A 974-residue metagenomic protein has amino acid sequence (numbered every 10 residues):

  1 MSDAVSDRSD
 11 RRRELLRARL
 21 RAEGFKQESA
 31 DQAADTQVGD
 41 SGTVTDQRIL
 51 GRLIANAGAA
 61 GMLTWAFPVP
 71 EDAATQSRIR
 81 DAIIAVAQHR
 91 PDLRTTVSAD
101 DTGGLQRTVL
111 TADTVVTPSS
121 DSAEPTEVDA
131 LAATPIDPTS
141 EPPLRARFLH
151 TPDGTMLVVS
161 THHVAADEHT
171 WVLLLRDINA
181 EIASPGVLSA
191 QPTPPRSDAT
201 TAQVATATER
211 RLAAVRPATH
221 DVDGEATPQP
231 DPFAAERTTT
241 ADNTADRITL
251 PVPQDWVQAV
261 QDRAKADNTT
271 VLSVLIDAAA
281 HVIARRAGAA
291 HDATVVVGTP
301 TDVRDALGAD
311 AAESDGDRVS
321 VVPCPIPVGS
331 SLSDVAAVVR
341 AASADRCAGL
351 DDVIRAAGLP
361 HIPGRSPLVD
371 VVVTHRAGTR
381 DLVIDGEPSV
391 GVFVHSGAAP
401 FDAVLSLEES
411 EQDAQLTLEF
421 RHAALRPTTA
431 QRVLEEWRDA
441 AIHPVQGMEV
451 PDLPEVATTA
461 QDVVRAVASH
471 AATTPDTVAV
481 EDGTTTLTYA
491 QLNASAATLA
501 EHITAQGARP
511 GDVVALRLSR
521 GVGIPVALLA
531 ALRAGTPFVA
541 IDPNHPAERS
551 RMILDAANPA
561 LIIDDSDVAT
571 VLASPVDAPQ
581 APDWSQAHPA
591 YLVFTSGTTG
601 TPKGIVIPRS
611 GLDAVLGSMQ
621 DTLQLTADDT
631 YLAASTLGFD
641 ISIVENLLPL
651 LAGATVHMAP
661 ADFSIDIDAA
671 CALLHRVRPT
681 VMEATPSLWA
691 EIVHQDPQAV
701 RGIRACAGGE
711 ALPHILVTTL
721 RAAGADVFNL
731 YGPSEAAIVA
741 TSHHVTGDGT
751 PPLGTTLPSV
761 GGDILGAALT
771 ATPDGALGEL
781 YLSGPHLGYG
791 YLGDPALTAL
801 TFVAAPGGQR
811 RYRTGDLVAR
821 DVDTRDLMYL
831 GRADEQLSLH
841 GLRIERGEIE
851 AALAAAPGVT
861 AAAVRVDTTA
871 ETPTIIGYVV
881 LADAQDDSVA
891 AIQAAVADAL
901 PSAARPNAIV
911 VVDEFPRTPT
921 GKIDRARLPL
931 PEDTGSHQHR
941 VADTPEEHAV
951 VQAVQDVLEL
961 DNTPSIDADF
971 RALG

Functional and structural regions predicted by a protein language model:
S2-G58, R80-E124, P142, A190-D246 (+5 more regions): Short amphipathic alpha-helices and their capping loops
S2-Q47, L110, A202, R340 (+10 more regions): Flexible, non-catalytic linker and terminal segments flanking ANL/adenylate-forming cores
A30-S41, G58-R78, P138-V159, E236-A306 (+8 more regions): Gly/Ser/Thr-rich phosphate-binding loops and adjoining beta-strand/alpha-helix segments that form adenosine-phosphate
T36-A55, P125-V128, P142, W171-V172 (+15 more regions): AMP-binding/adenylate-forming domain of the ANL superfamily
N56-L63, R80, P91-D92, A99-D101 (+11 more regions): His-Asp-centered acyl/peptidyl-transfer active-site segments
R90, R94, V172-R176, D292-P300 (+5 more regions): Extended, hydrophobic beta-loop-alpha segments that form or line the acyl/peptidyl-thioester binding and transfer paths
L382, Q415, R438, I562-P582 (+5 more regions): AMP-dependent adenylate-forming
K603-T630, D640-T680, H743: Conserved AMP-binding/adenylation subdomain of ANL enzymes
